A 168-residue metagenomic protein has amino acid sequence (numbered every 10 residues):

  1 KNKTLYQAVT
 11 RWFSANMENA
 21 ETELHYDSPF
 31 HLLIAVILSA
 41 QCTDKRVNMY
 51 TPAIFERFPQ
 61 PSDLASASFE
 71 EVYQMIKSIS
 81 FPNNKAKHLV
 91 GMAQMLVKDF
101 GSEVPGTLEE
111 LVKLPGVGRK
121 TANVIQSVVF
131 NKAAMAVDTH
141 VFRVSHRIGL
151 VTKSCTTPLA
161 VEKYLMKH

Functional and structural regions predicted by a protein language model:
K1-H168: Catalytic cores of DNA base-excision repair glycosylases
